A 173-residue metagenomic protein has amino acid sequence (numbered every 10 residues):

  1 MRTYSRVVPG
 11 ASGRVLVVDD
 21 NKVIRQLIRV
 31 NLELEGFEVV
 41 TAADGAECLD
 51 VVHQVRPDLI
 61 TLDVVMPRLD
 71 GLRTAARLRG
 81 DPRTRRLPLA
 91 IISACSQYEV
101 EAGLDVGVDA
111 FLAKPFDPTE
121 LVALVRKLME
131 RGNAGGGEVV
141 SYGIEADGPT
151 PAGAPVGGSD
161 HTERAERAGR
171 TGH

Functional and structural regions predicted by a protein language model:
M1-R14, T119-H173: Non-catalytic signal-transmission and effector/linker regions of two-component phosphorelay proteins
Q26-L34: Charged docking surfaces used in two-component/phosphorelay signaling
G36-A43, V51: Short hydrophobic/Thr-rich beta-strand motif most characteristic of the beta2 strand and flanking loop of CheY-like
A43-E47, D58, D70-A76: Acidic catalytic/metal-coordinating carboxylates
D50, L72-R85: Short amphipathic alpha-helix used as the core "switch/output" element in two-component signaling
V55-T61: Active-site beta3 strand of CheY-like receiver
M66: Receiver (REC) domain active-site loop signature in two-component systems and cognate sites in sensor histidine kinases
R73, C95-L112, T119, A123-K127 (+1 more regions): Alpha4 helix (beta4-alpha4-beta5 surface) of REC/receiver domains from two-component response regulators
